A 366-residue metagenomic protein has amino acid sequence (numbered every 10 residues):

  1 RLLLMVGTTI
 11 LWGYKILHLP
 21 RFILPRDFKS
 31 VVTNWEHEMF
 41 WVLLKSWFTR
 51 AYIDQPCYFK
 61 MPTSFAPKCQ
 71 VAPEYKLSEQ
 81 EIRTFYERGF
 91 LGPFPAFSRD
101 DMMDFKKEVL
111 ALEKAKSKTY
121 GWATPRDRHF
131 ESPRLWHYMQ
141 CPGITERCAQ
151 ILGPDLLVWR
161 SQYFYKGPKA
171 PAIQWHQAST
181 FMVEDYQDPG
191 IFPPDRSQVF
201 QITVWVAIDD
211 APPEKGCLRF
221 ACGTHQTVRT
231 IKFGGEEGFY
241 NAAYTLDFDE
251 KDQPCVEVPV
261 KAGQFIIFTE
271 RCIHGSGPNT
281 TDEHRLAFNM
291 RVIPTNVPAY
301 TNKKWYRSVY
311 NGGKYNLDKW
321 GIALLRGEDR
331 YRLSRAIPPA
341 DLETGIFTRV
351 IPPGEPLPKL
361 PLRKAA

Functional and structural regions predicted by a protein language model:
L2-R88, P93-D188, P193-D195, K319: Non-heme Fe(II)-dependent double-stranded beta-helix
I53-D54, Y58-Q70, F265-I267, R271-A366: Non-heme Fe(II)/2-oxoglutarate
S132-H137, F192, T245-V256, G275-P278: Active-site rim elements
K166, A221-V228, R285, R291-N296: Short edge-strand/loop segments of extracellular domains
P171-Q177, E184-Q187, E214-G223, R229-F233 (+2 more regions): A short secondary-structure junction signal
Q177-I191, G238-P254, H284, K303-V309: Short, surface-exposed loop/helix-turn segments at secondary-structure junctions that function as lids/hinges flanking
Q198-Q201, A211-I273: Double-stranded beta-helix
